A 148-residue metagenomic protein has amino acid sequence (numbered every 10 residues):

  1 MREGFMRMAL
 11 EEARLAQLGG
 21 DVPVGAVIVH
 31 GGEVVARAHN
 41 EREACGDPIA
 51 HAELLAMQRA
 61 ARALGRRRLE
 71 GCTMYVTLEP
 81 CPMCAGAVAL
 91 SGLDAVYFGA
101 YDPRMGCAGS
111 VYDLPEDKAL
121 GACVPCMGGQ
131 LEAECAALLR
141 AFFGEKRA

Functional and structural regions predicted by a protein language model:
M1-G19, G31, M83-A148: Zinc-dependent deaminase
G20-V24, E70: Short, basic and Ser/Thr-rich N-terminal targeting/leader segments
V24-G32: Short beta-strand scaffold segments in enzyme catalytic cores
H30-G31, Q58, E70: A cytosolic small-molecule/anion-sensing beta-strand core signal
A44-L54: A short, polar/charged loop-to-alpha-helix boundary motif
R66-L78: Immediate flanking context of iron-sulfur cluster ligation sites
